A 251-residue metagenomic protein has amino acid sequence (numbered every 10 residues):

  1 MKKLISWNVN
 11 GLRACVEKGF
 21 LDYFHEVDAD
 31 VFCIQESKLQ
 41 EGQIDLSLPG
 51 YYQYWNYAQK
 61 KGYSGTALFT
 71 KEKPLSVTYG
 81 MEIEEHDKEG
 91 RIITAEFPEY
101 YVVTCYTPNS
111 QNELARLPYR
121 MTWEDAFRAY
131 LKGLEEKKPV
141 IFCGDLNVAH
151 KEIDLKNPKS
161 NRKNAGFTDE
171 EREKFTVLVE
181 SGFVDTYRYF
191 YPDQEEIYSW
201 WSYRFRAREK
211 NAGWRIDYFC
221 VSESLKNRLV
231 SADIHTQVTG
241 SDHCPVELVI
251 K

Functional and structural regions predicted by a protein language model:
M1-L48, A58-Y63, L178: N-terminal, active-site-proximal structural segment of metallo-dependent hydrolase catalytic domains
K2-N10, E99-Q111, C143: Active-site-proximal beta-strand elements of phosphoester/diester hydrolases
N8, F24-G42, V102, L131-E152 (+4 more regions): Active-site beta-strand/loop signature of hydrolases that rely on acidic residues for catalysis
K38, Q43-S110: Structured beta-strand-rich core segments of catalytic domains in phosphoester-bond hydrolases
Y52, A126-A212, I216: Metal-dependent phosphoesterases centered on the DNase I-like endonuclease/exonuclease/phosphatase
K61-S76, F205-N227: Conserved beta strand-loop-helix elements of the APE1-like EEP
K71, A95-P98, S222-E223, L248-K251: Active-site beta-strand termini and strand-to-loop segments that position acidic
E82-I83, P108-E124, K159-N164: Surface-exposed cleft-lining segments at the edges of enzyme active sites
